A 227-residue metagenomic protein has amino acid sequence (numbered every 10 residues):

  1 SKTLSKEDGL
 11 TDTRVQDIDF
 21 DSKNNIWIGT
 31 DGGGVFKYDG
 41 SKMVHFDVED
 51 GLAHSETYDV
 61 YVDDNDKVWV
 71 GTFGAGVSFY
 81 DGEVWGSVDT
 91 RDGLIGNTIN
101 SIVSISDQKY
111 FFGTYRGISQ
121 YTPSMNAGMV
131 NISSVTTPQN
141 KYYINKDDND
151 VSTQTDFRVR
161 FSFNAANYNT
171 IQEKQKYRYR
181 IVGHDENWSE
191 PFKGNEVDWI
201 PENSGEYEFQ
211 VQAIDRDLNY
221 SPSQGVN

Functional and structural regions predicted by a protein language model:
S1-K2, N25, Q224-N227: Short, intrinsically disordered, charge-balanced linker/junction segments flanking boundaries in proteins
K2, S41, V68, P123-S124: Kelch-like beta-propeller repeat domains
E7-Q16, V48-Y58, F73-S78, E83-N227: Residue-level "micro-hotspots" composed of small/polar
Q16, S22-K23, F36: Beta-propeller domains
F20-N24, V62-D66, V103-D107: Residue-level detector of Asp-centered blade-edge/turn motifs that repeat once per structural unit in beta-propeller
N25-I28, K67-V70, K109-F112: Conserved beta-propeller blade signature
